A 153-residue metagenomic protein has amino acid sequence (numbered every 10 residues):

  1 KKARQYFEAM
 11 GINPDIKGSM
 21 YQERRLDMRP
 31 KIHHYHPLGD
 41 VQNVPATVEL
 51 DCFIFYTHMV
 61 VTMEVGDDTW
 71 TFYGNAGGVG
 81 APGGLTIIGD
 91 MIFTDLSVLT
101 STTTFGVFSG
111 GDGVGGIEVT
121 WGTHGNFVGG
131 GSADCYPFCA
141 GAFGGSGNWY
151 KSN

Functional and structural regions predicted by a protein language model:
K2-N153: A membrane-pore/channel beta-structure motif
